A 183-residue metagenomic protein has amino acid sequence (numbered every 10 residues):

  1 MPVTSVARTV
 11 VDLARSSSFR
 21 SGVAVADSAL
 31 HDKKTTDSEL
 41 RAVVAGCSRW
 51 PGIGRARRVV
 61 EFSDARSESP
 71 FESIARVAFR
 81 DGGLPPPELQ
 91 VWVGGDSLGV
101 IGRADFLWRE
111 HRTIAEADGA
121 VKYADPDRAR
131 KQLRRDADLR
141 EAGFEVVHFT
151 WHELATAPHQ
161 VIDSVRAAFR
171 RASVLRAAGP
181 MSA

Functional and structural regions predicted by a protein language model:
M1-T36: Hydrophobic alpha-helical segments and helix pairs
L30-A183: Surface segments flanking catalytic/ligand-binding clefts of nucleic-acid enzymes
